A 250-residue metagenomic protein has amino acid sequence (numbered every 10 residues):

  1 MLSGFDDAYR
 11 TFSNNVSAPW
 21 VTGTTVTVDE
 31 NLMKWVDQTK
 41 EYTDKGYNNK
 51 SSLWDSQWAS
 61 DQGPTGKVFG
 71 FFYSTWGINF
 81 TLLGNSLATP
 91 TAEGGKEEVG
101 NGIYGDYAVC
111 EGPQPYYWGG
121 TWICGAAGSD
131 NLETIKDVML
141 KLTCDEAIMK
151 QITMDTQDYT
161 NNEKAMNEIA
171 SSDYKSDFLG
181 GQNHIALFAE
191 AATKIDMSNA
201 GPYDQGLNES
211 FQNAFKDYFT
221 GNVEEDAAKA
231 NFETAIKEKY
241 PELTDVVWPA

Functional and structural regions predicted by a protein language model:
M1-T24, V68: Extracytoplasmic/periplasmic solute-binding protein
G4-F5, S56, F72-I78: Beta->alpha turn/N-cap motifs
V21-L53, K96-A108: Glycine-centered hinge/linker elements that transmit conformational signals in sensory and ligand-binding systems
V36-D44, S60, A126, K136-C144 (+5 more regions): Non-transmembrane alpha-helical segments in soluble domains of secreted/periplasmic/extracellular proteins
K45, T89-K164, D196: Extracytoplasmic/periplasmic substrate-recognition and gating elements
K50-P64: Short helix-initiation/N-cap motifs at beta->coil->alpha
P64-S74: Alpha-to-beta junction loops
N101-G105, T153-N213, D217, D245-A250: Long, aromatic- and glycine/proline-rich binding clefts that accommodate carbohydrate-like moieties
